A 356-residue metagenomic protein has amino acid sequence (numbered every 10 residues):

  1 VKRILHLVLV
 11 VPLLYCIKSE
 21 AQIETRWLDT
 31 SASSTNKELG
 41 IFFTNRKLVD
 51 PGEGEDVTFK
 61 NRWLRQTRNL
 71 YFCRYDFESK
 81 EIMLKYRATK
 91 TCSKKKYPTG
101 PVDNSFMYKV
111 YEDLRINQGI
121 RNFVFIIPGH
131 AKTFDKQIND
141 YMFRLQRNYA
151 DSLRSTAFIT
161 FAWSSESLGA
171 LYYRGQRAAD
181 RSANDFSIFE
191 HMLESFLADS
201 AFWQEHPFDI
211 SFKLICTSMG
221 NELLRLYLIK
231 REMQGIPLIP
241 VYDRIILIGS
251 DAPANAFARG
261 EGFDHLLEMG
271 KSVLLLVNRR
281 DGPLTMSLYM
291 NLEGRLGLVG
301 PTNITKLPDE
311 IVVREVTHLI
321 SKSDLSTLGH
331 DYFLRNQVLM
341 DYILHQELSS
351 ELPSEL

Functional and structural regions predicted by a protein language model:
V1-H6: Bacterial N-terminal signal peptides that target proteins for export
L7-Y15: Bacterial N-terminal signal peptides
I17-A21: Sec/Tat signal peptide C-region and signal peptidase I cleavage site
Q22-Y97, A131-K132, F143, D151-I210 (+1 more regions): Lipolytic serine-hydrolase domain surface
K90-I120: Acidic, polar low-complexity linker/tail segments
K109-A162: Short, surface-exposed "cap/lid" segments of acyl-processing enzymes
R121-V124, S211-K213, R244: Structural motif
F186, C216, G220, L224: Gly/Ala-rich beta-loop-alpha elbow adjacent to hydrolase catalytic centers
